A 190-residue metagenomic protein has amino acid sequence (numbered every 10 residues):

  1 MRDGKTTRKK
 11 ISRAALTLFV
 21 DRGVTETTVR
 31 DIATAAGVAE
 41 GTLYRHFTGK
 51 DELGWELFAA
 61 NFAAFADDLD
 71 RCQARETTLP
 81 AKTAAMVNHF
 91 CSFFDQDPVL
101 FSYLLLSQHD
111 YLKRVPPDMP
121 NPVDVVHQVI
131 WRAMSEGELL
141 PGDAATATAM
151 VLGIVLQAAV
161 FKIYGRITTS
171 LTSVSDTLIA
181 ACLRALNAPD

Functional and structural regions predicted by a protein language model:
M1-R22, E26-A35, E52-W55: Basic, helix-initiating cap at the start of DNA-binding domains
I11-F19, N61, F90, C182: Short hydrophobic clusters on alpha-helical segments that form packing/core surfaces in small helical domains
G37-F47: Short hydrophobic/aromatic patch on the recognition helix
E56, D67-Q96, T148-V151: Hydrophobic alpha-helical connector segments
A63-A66, Y111-E138, A145-A149, D176: Amphipathic alpha-helical packing segments from all-alpha helical-bundle domains
L79, S92, D124-E136, G165-D190: C-terminal peripheral helix-coil segments that are non-catalytic and often amphipathic
F93-L112, F161-Y164: Amphipathic alpha-helical segments used for helix-helix packing
G142-F161, S173-L183: Hydrophobic alpha-helical segments that form the core of small-molecule binding pockets and/or dimer interfaces
